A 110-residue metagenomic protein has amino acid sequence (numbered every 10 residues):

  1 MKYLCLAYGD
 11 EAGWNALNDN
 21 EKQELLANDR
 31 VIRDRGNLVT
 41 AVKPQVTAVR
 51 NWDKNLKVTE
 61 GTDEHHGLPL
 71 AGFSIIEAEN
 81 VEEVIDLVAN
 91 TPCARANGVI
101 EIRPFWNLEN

Functional and structural regions predicted by a protein language model:
M1-N110: Conserved, structured core segments of small domains
